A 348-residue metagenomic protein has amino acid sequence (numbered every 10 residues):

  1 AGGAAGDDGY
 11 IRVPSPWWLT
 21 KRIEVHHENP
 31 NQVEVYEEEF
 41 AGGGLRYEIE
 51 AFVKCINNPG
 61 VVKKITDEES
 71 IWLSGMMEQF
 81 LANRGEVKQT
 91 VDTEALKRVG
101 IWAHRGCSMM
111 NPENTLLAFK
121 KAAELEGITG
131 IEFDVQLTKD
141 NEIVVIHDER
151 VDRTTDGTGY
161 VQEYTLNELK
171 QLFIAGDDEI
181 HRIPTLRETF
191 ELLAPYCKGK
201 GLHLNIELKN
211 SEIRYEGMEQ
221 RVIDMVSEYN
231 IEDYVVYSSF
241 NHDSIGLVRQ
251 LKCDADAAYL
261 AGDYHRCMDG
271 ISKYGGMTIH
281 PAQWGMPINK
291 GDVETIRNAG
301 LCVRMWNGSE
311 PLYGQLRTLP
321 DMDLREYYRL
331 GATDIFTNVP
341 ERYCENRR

Functional and structural regions predicted by a protein language model:
A1-Y47, K63: NAD(P)-dinucleotide binding in Rossmann-like oxidoreductases
D8, V53-G60, Q283, V303-N307: Short leucine-rich amphipathic alpha-helical surface patches
R22, R46-E50, M77, T115 (+2 more regions): A general structural signal for well-ordered alpha-helical segments in protein cores
N29-Q32, I49-V61, S309-P311, Q315 (+1 more regions): Short helix/strand-capping connector loops at secondary-structure junctions
G43-Y47, I65-G75, M322, Y327-L330 (+1 more regions): Short, charged alpha-helical segments
A51-D92: C-terminal helix-rich "cap/oligomerization" subdomain common to oxidoreductases
R84-R348: Phosphate-group recognition and catalysis centered on beta-loop-alpha active-site segments
